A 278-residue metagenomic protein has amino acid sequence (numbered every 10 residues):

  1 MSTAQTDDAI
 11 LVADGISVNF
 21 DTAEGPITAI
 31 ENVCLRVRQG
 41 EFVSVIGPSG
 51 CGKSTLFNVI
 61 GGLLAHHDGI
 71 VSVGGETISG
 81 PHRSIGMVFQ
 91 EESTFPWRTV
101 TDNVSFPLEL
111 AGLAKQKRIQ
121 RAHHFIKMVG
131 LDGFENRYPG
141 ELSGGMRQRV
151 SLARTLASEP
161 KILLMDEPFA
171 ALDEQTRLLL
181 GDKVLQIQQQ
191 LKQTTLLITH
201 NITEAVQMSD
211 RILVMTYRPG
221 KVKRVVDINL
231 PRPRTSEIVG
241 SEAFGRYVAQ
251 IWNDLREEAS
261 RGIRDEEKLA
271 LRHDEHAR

Functional and structural regions predicted by a protein language model:
I46-P48: The feature captures the beta-strand-to-loop junction immediately N-terminal to the Walker
G61: Helix-to-loop junction immediately C-terminal to a conserved catalytic motif
G69-P81, R121: Conserved ABC transporter NBD signature motif
R98-S105: Short coil-to-helix segment of the ABC ATPase nucleotide-binding domain corresponding to the Q-loop/switch region
E109, Q116-F134, Q186: Conserved ABC ATPase "signature" region
Y138-L142, M146: Conserved ABC ATPase signature
A157-K161: A short, proline-enriched helix->beta-strand linker immediately N-terminal to the Walker B motif in ABC-type P-loop
L163-D166: Catalytic Walker B motif of ABC-type/P-loop ATPase nucleotide-binding domains
